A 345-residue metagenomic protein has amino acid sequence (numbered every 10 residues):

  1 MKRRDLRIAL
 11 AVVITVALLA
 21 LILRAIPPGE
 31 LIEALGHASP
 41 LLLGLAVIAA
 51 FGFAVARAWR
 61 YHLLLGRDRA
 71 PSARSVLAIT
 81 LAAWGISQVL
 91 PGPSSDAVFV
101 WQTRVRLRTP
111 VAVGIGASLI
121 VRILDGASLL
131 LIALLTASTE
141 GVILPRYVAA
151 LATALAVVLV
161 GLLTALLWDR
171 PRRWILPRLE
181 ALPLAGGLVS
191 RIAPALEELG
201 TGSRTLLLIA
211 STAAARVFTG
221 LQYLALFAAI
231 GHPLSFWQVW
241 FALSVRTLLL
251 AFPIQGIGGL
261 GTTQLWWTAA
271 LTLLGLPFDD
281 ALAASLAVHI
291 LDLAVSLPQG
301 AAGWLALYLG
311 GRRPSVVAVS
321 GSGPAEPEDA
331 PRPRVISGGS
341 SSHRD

Functional and structural regions predicted by a protein language model:
M1-L81, T139-F252, F278-L286, L291-D345: Predominantly cytoplasmic-facing regulatory/coupling regions of multi-pass membrane proteins
R69, R106-L107: ABC-type ATPase nucleotide-binding domains, specifically the catalytic core motifs of the NBD
R74-A78, S95-D96, L107-R122, L276-A287: Membrane-interface alpha-helices at helix entry/exit sites of multi-pass transporters
L81-V98, L196: Short intracellular "coupling" helices and adjacent cytoplasmic loop segments at the cytosolic face of multi-pass
A82, I86-L90, A112-A137, A283-Q299: Membrane-embedded alpha-helical segments of transport systems, primarily multispan ion/solute transporters
A83-P91, S244-Q264: Transmembrane alpha-helix interface/packing and boundary motifs in multi-pass membrane proteins, characterized by
S94-R106, L135, G256-L273, A302: Re-entrant/interfacial helical elements at transmembrane boundaries that shape and gate the permeation pathway
A97-Q102, I115-S118, S128, S211 (+1 more regions): Hydrophobic alpha-helical membrane segments of integral membrane proteins
